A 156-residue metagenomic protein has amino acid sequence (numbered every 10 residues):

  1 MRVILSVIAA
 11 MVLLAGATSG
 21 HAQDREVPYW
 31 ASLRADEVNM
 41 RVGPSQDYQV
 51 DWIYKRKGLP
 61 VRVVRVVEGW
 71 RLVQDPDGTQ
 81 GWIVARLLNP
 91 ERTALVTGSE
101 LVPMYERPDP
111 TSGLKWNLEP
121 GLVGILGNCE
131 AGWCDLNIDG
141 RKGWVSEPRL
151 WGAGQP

Functional and structural regions predicted by a protein language model:
M1-L5: Positively charged n-region of N-terminal signal peptides that target proteins for export
S6-G16: Bacterial N-terminal signal peptides
G20-V42, I53-K57, V64-T79, I83-K142 (+1 more regions): SH3-family beta-barrel domains
S45-Y48: Second-shell loop/turn segments in exported
